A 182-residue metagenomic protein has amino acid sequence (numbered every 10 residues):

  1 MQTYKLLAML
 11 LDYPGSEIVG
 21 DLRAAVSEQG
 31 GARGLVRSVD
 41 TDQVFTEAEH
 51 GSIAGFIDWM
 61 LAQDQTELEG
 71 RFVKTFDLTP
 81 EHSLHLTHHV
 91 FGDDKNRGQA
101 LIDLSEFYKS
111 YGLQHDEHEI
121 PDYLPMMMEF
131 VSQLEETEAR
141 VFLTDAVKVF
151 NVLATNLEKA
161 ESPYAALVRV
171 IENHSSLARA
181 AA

Functional and structural regions predicted by a protein language model:
M1-Y123, E129-A182: Charged, alpha-helix-forming regions
